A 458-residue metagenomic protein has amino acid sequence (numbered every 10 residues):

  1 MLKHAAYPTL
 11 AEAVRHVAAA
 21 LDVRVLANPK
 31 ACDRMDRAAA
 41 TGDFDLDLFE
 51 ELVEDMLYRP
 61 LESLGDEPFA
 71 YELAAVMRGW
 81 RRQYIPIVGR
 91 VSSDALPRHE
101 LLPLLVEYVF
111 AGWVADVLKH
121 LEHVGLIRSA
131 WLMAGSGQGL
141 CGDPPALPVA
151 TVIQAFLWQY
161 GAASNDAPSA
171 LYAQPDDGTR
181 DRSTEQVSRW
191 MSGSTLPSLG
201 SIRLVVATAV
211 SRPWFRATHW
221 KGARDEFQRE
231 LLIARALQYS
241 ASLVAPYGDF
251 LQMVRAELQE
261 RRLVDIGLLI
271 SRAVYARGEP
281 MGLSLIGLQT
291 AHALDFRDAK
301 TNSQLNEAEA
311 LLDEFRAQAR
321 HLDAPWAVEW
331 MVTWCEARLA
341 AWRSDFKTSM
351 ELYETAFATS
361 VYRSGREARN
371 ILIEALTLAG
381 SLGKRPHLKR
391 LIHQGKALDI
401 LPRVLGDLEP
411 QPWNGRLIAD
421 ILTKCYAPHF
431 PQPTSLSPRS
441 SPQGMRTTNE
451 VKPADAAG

Functional and structural regions predicted by a protein language model:
M1-A5, C32-R37, A173-S198, V206: Recognition helix of helix-turn-helix/homeodomain-like DNA-binding domains that insert into the DNA major groove
M1-H4, V14-R24, G42-I85, S198-W220: DNA major-groove recognition helix of helix-turn-helix/homeodomain DNA-binding modules
M1-R24, C32-G42, P103-A173: A short, Lys/Arg-rich alpha-helix, primarily the initiator
V25-L48, Y71, I87-L96, H123-P144 (+4 more regions): Extended non-catalytic scaffold regions that mediate assembly and binding in large macromolecular machines
A74-M133, D177-R182: Extended, non-transmembrane interaction/recognition domains
Q138-P144, P148-F156, Y160, Q186 (+3 more regions): Disordered, low-complexity "stalk" and linker segments at domain junctions of extracellular and cell-surface proteins
V210-S240: Short C-terminal boundary/hinge segments that cap the last helix of small helical domains
A245-K452: Extended amphipathic alpha-helical coiled-coil/heptad-repeat regions
